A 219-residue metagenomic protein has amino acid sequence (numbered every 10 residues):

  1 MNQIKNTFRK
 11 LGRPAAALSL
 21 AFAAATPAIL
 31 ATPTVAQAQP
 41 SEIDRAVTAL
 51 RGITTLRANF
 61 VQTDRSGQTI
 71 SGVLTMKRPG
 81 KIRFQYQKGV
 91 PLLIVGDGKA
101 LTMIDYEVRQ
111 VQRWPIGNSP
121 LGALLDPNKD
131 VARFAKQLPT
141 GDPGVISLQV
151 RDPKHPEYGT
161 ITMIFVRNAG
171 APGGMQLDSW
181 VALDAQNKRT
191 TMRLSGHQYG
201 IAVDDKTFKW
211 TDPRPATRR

Functional and structural regions predicted by a protein language model:
Q3-I29: Bacterial N-terminal signal peptides that target proteins for export
I29-A38: Sec/Tat signal peptide C-region and signal peptidase I cleavage site
Q37-A49: Extreme N-terminal tail/first-helix region
T48-G67: A short, Trp-centered hydrophobic/proline-enriched beta-strand micro-motif
V61-T63, Q85-Q87, I104-Y106, R151-P153 (+1 more regions): A generic structural motif
V73-L125, T190: An acidic-aromatic
A132-F134, P139-R219: Gly/Pro-enriched, hydrophobic low-complexity segments that function as extracytoplasmic propeptides/linkers
